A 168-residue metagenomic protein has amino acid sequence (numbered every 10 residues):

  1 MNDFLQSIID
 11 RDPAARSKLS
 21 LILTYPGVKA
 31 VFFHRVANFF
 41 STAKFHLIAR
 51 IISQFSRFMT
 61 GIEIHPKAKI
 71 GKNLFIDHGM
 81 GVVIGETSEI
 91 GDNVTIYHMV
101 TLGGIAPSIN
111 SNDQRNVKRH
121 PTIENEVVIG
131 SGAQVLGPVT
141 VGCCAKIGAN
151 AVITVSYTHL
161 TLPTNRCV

Functional and structural regions predicted by a protein language model:
M1-T60: Terminal amphipathic alpha-helical/low-complexity segments used for targeting or macromolecular assembly
T42-V141, A149, L160: Flexible, glycine/small-residue-enriched loop-and-beta-strand segment within the central core of proteins
T158-T164: Conserved small/polar residues in nucleotide/adenosyl-binding loops
